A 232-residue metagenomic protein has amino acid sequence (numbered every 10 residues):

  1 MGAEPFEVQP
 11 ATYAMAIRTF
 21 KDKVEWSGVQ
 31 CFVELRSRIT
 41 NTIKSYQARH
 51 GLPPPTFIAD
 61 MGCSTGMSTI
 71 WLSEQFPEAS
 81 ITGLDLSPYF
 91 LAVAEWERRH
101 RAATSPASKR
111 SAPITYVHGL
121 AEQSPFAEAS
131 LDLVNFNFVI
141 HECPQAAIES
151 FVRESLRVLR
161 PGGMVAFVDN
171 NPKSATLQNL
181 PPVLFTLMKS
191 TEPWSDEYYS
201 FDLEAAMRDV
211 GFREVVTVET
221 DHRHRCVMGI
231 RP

Functional and structural regions predicted by a protein language model:
M1-H50: Conserved Class I S-adenosyl-L-methionine-dependent methyltransferase catalytic core
F57-D60, T65-Q123: Class I SAM-dependent methyltransferase SAM/SAH-binding core
E122-V134: A short acidic, Gly/Pro-enriched loop at the edge of an enzyme's catalytic core that lines a small-molecule cofactor
D132-A146: A short SAM/SAH-binding and catalytic strip from SAM-dependent methyltransferases
E149-P161: A short glycine-rich, Lys/Arg-flanked "PGG" loop and its adjoining helix->strand segment in the class I
A166-T220: C-terminal alpha-helical "lid/dimerization" subdomain adjacent to the S-adenosyl-L-methionine
V227-P232: C-terminal lobe and adjacent flexible extensions of AdoMet/dcAdoMet transferase-like proteins
